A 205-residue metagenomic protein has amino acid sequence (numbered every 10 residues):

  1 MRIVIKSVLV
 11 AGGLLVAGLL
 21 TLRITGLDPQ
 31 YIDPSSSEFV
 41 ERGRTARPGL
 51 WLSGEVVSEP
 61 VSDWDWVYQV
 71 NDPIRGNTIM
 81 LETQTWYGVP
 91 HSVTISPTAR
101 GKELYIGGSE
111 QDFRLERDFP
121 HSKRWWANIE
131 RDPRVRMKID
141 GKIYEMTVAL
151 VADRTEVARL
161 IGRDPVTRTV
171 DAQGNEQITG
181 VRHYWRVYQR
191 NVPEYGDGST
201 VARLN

Functional and structural regions predicted by a protein language model:
M1-I3: Positively charged n-region of N-terminal signal peptides that target proteins for export
I5-T25: Hydrophobic membrane-insertion alpha-helices, especially the h-region of bacterial N-terminal signal peptides
L27-P90: Short, conserved active-site entrance elements at the starts or edges of catalytic domains
E38-V57, Q111-N205: Short, structured beta-strand-loop surface elements
E59-D72, I95-E110, N205: Charged, low-complexity, helix/coiled-coil-prone segments
I74, G88-H91, N128-E130, G180: Short solvent-exposed loop/turn micro-motifs enriched in small/polar/acidic residues
G76-D118, M146-T147: Short beta-strand segments
